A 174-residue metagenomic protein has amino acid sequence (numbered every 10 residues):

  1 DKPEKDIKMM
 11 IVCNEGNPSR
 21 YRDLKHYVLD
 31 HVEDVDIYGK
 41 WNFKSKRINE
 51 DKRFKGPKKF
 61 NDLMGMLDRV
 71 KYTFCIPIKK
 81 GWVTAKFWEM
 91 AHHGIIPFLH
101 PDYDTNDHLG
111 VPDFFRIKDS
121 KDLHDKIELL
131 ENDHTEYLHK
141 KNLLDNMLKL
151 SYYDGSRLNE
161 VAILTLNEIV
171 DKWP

Functional and structural regions predicted by a protein language model:
D1-P112, R116, D154-R157, V161 (+1 more regions): Nucleotide-sugar donor-binding catalytic core of glycosyltransferases
L29, H124, N167-V170: Residue-level detector of alpha-helical secondary structure
D62, D122-D125, T135-H139: An acidic, carboxylate-rich microenvironment
M66, K126-L129: CheY-like receiver
L109, I127, K141: Short, flexible helix/strand-to-coil boundary loops that buttress conserved ligand/catalytic motifs in alpha/beta
D113-K121, L130-H134: Conserved acidic donor-binding segment of nucleotide-sugar-dependent glycosyltransferases
L123-I127, E160-V161: C-terminal helix of von Willebrand factor
E131-P174: A charged, aromatic-enriched C-terminal amphipathic alpha-helix characteristic of glycosyltransferases across folds
